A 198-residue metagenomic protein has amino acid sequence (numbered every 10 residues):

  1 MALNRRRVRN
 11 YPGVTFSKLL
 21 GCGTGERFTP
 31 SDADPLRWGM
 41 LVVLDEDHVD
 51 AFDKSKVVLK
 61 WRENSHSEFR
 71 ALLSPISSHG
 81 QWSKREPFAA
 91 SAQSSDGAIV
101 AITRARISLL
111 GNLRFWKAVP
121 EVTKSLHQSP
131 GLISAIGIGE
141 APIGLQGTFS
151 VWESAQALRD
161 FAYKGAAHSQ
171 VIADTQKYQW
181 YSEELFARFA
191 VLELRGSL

Functional and structural regions predicted by a protein language model:
M1-R37, E46-F52, E63-G147, A157-A166 (+1 more regions): Short S/T/G/P-rich N-terminal loop/turn motif that feeds into the first structured element of a domain
V43-E46, E153: Extracellular/lumenal glycan-associated surfaces
D53-V58: "Short basic amphipathic alpha-helical interaction patches in structured regions
G139-A141, V171-D174: Acidic/histidine-enriched, beta-strand-rich ligand/metal-binding domains
Q179-Y181: Flexible helix-coil linker/hinge segments at domain or subdomain boundaries
